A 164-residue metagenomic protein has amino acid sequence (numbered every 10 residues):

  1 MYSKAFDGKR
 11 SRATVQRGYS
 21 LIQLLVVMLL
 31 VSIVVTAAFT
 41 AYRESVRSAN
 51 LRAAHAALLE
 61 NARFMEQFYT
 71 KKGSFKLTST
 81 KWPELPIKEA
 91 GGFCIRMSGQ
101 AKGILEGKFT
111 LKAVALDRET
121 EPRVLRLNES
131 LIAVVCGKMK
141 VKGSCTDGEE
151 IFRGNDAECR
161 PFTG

Functional and structural regions predicted by a protein language model:
Y2, T14-Y42: N-terminal single-pass transmembrane signal-anchor helix
Y2, T70-G164: Periplasmic/extracellular, small/polar-rich flexible segments of pilin-like filament-forming proteins
L21-L24, M65, A113: Conserved hydrophobic beta-strand within the GNAT/NAT acetyltransferase core sheet that lines the active-site cleft
S45, A54-K72: N-terminal alpha-helical signal peptides/signal-anchor transmembrane segments
